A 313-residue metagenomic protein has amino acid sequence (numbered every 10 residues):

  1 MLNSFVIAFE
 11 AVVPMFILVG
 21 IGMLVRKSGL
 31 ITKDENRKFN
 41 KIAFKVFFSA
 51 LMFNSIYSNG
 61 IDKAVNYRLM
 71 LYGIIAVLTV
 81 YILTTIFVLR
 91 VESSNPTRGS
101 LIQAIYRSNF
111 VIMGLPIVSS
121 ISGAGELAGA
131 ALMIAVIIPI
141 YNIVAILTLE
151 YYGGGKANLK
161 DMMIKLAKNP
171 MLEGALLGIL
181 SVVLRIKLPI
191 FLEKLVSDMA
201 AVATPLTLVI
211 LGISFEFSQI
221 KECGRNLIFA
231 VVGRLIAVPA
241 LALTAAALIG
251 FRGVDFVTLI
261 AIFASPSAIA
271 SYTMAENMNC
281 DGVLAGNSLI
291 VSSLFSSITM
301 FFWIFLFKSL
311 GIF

Functional and structural regions predicted by a protein language model:
M1-F313: Alpha-helical transmembrane segments of multi-pass small-molecule/ion transporters
